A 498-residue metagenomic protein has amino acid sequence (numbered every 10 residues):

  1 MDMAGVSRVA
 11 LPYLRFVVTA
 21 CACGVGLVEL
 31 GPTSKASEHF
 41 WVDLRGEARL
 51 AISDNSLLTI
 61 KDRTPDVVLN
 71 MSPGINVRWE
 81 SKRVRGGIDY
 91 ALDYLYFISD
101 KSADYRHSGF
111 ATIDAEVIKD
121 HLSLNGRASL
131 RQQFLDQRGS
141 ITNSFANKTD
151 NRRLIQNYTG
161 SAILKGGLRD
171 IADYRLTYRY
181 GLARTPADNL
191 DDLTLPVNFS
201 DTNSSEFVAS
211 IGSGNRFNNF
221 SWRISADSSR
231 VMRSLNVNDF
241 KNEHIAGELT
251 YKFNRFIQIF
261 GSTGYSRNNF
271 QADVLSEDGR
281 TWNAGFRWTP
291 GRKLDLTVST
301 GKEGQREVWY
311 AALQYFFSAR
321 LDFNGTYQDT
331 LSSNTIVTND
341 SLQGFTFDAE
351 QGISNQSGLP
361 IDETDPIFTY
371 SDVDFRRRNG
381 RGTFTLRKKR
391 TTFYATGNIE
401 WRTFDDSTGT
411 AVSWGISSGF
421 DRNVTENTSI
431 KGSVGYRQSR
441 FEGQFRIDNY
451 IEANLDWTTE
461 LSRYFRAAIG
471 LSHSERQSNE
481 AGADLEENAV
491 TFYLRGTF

Functional and structural regions predicted by a protein language model:
M1-H39: Cleavable N-terminal export/targeting peptides
G31-F498: Gram-negative and organellar
